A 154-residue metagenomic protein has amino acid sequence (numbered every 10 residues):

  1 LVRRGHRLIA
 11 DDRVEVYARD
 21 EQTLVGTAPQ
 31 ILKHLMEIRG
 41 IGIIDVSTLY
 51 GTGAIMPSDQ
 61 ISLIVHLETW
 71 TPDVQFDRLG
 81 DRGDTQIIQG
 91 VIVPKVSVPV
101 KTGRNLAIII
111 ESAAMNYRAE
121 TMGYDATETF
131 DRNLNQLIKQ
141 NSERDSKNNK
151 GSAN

Functional and structural regions predicted by a protein language model:
R3, R7-L67: Conserved nucleotide-sensing/catalytic segment adjacent to the nucleotide-binding pocket in NTP-handling enzymes
I61-N154: Conserved NTP phosphate-binding and transfer environment spanning the P-loop NTPase/kinase superfamily
